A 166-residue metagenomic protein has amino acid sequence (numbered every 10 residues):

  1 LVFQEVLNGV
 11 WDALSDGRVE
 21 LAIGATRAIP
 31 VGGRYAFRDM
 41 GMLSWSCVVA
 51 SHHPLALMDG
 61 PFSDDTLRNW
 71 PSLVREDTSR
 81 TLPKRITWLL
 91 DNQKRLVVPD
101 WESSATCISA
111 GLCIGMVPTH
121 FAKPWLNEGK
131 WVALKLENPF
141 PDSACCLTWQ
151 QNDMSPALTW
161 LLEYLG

Functional and structural regions predicted by a protein language model:
L1-V31: Central regulatory/effector-binding core of bacterial HTH transcription factors
N8-G9, L21, R80, E102 (+2 more regions): Short alpha-helical
G9, G32, L57-M58, P156: Residues that form or flank phosphate/diphosphate-binding pockets in enzymes that use nucleotide phosphates
A25, V117-P118, A157: Replace "coordinates the UDP/GDP/TDP-sugar" with "coordinates nucleotide-activated sugar donors
T26-R27, E76-T78, Q150-Q151: Structural motif
G33-L112, V117, F121-P141, E163-G166: C-terminal regulatory
V48-L55, A144-P156: A bilobed periplasmic-binding-protein/Venus flytrap-type ligand-binding module shared by bacterial periplasmic
